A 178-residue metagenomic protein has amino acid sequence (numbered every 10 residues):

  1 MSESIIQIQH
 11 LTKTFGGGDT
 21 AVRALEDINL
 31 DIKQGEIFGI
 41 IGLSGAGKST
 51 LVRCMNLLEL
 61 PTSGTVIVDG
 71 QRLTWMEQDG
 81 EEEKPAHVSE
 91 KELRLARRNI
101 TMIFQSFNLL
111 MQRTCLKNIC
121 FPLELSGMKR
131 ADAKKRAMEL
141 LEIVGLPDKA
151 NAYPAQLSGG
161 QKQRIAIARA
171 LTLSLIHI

Functional and structural regions predicted by a protein language model:
E3-L175: ABC family nucleotide-binding domain
